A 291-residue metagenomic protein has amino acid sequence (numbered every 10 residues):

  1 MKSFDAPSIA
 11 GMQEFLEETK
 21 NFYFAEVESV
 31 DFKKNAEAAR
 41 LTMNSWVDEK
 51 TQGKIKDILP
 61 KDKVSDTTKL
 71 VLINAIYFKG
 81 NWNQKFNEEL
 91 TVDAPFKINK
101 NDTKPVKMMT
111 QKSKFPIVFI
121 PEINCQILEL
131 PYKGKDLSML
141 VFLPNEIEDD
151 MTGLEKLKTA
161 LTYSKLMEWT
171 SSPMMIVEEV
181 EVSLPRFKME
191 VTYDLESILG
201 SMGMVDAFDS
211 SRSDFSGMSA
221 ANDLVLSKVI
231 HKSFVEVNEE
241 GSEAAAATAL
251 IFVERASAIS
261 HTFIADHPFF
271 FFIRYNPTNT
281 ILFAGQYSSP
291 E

Functional and structural regions predicted by a protein language model:
M1-G153, M167-A256: Non-catalytic, conformational "gating/processing" segments within enzyme and secreted inhibitor domains
T159-T162, L166: Internal maturation/activation junctions in enzymes
H231-E291: C-terminal soluble interaction/assembly domains
